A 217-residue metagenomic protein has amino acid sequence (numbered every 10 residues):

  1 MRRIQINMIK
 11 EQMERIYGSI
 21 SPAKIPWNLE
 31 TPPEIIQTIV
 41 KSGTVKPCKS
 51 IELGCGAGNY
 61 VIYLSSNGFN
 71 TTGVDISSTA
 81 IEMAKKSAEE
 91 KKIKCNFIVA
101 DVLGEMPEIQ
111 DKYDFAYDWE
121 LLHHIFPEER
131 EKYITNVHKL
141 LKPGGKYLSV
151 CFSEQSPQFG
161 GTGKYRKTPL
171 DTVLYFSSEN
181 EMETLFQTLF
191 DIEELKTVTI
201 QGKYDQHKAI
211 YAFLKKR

Functional and structural regions predicted by a protein language model:
M1-I51, A57-I109, I125-K132, N136 (+1 more regions): Class I (Rossmann-like) S-adenosyl-L-methionine-dependent methyltransferase catalytic domain, capturing the SAM-binding
Y117: A conserved beta-strand element that flanks and buttresses the S-adenosyl-L-methionine
E120-H124: Short catalytic micro-motifs in class I SAM-dependent methyltransferases
